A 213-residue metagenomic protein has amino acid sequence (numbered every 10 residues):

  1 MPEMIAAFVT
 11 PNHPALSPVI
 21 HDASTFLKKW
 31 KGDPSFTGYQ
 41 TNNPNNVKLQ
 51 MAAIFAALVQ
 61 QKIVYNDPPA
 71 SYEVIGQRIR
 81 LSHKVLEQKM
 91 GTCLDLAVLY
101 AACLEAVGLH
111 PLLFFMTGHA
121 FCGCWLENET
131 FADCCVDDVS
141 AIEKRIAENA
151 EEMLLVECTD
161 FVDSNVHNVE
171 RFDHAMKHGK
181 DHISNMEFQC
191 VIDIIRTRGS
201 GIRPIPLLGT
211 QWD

Functional and structural regions predicted by a protein language model:
M1-D213: A structural boundary/capping signal
